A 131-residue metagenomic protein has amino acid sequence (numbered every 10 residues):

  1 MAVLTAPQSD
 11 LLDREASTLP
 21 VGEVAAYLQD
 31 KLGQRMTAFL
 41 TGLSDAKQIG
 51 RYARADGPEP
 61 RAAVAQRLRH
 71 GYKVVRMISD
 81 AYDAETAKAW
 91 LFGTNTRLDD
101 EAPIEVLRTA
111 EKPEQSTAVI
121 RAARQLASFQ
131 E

Functional and structural regions predicted by a protein language model:
M1-E131: Non-transmembrane "mature" sequence context
